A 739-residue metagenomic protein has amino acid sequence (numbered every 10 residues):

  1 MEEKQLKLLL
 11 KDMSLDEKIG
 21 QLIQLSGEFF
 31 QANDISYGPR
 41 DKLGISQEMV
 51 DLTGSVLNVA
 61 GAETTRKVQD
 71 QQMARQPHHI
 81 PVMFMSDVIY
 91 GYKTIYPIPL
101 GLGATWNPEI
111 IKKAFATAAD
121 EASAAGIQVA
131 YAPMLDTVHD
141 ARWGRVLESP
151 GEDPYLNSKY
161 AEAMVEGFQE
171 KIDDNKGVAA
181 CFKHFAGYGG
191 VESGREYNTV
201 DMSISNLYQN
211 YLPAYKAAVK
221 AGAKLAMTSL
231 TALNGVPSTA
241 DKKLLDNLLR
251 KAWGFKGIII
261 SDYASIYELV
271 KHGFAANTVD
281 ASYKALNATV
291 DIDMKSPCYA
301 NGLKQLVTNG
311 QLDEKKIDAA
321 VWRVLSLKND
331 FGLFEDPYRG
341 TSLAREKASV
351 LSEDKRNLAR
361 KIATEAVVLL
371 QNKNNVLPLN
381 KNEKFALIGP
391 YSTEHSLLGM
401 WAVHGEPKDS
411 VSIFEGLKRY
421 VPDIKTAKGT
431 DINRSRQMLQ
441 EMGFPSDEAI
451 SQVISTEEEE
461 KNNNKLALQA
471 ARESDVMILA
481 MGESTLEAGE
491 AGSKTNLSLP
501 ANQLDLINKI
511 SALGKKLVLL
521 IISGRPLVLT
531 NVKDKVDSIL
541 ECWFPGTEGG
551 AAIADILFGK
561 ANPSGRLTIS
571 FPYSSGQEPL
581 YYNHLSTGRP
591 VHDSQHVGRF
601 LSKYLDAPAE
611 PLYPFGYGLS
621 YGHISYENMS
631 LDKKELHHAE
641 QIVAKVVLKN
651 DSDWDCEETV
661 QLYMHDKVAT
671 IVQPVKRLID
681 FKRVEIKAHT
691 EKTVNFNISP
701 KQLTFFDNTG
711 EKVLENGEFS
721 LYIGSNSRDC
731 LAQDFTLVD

Functional and structural regions predicted by a protein language model:
M1-T704, T709, V713-S727, Q733-D734 (+1 more regions): Glycoside hydrolase catalytic-domain context in secreted enzymes
